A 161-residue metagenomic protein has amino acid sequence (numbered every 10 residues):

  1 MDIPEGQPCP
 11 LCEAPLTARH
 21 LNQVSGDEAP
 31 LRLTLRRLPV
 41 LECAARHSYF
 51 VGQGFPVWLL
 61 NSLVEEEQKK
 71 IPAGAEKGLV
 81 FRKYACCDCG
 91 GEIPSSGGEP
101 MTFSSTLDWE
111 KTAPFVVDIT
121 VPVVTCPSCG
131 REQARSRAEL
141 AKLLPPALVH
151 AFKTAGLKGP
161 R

Functional and structural regions predicted by a protein language model:
M1-D2, N22-Q23, P30, G52-K83 (+1 more regions): Short, intrinsically disordered terminal segments enriched in charged and Pro/Gly residues
E5-Q7, R46: Short acidic/polar alpha-helix capping motifs at helix-coil junctions
Q7-R37, G54-N61, K70-P72, A85-V117: Short recognition patches in nucleic-acid-associated and regulatory proteins
L35-S62, G78, F115-L144: Short metal-binding segments enriched for Cys and/or His
V40-Y49, G78-Y84, E92-E110, I119-S128 (+1 more regions): Short, Lys/Arg-enriched charge-dense amphipathic segments
